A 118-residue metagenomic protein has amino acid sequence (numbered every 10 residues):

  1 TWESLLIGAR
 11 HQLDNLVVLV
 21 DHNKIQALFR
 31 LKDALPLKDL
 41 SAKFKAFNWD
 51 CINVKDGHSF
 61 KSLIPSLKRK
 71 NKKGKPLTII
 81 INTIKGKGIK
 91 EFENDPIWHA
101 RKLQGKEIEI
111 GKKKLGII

Functional and structural regions predicted by a protein language model:
T1-I118: Glycine-rich ThDP/TPP pyrophosphate-binding loop and its adjacent helix/strand module within ThDP-dependent enzymes
